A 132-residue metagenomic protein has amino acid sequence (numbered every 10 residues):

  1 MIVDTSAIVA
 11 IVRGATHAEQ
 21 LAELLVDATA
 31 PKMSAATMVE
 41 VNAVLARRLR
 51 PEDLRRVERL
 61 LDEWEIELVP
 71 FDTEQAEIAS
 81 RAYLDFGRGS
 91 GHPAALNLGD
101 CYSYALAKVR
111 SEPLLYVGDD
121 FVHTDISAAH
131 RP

Functional and structural regions predicted by a protein language model:
M1-M33, A46-R59, H130: Short, well-structured N-terminal submotif of metal-dependent ribonuclease cores
I8-V9, M38, F121-V122: A generic structural signal for short hydrophobic patches within well-formed alpha-helices
Q20-E23, R59-D62, L84-S90: Glycine/charged-rich beta-loop-alpha catalytic/anionic-binding loops adjacent to active sites
T29-K32, W64-V69: Short loop->beta-strand "edge-of-pocket" segments that line small-molecule binding or catalytic clefts across diverse
E67-P113: Active-site neighborhoods of divalent-metal-dependent phosphate/nucleic-acid chemistry enzymes
Y104-P132: Acidic, PIN/NYN-like endoribonuclease modules and their adjacent C-terminal/linker elements
